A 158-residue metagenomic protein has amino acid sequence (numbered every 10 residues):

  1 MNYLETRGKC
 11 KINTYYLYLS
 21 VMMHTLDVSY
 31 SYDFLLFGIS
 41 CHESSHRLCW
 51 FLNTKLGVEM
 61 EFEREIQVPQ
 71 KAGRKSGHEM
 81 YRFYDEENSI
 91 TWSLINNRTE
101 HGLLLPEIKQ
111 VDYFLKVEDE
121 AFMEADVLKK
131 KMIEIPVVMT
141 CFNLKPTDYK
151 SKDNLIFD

Functional and structural regions predicted by a protein language model:
M1-V21: N-terminal amphipathic/basic-hydrophobic helices that include classical n-h-c signal peptides and signal-anchor
M23-Y30, H101-K109: Short, flexible, solvent-exposed loop/turn segments with mixed acidic/basic and small polar residues
L26-S45: Terminal, regulation- and interaction-focused segments at domain boundaries
D33-L36, Q110-F114: Short, surface-exposed beta-edge/turn micro-motifs
E43-E59: Amphipathic alpha-helical segments
G57-Q67: Short, well-structured beta-strand/strand-turn elements
E65-R98, L103: Surface-exposed, low-hydrophobicity interaction/linker segments
Y113, V117-D158: Glycine-rich, aromatic-bearing surface loops/beta-hairpins
